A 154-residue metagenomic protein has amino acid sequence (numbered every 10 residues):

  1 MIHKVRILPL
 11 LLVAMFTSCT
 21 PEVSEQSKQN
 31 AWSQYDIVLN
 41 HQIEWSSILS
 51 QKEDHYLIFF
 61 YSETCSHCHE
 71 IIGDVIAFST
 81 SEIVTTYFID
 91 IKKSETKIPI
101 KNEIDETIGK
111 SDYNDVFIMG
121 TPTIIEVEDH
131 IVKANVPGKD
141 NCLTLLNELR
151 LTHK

Functional and structural regions predicted by a protein language model:
M1-I7: Bacterial N-terminal signal peptides that target proteins for export
M15-S18: C-terminal motif of bacterial Sec signal peptides marking the signal peptidase cleavage site
T20-D54, R150-K154: N-terminal leader/targeting and pre-domain segments
S47-Y87: Local sequence-structure signature of Cys/Sec-based thiol-disulfide redox active-site neighborhoods
S50-K52, V116-G120: Extracellular/periplasmic catalytic domains that process cell-envelope and extracellular macromolecules
E63-H67, K93-E95, I131-V132: Solvent-exposed loop/turn segments at secondary-structure junctions within structured extracellular/periplasmic domains
V84-E106: Thiol-based oxidoreductase modules, predominantly thioredoxin-like and allied folds used for disulfide exchange
I118-K154: Non-catalytic, surface beta->alpha helical segment in thiol-disulfide oxidoreductase systems
